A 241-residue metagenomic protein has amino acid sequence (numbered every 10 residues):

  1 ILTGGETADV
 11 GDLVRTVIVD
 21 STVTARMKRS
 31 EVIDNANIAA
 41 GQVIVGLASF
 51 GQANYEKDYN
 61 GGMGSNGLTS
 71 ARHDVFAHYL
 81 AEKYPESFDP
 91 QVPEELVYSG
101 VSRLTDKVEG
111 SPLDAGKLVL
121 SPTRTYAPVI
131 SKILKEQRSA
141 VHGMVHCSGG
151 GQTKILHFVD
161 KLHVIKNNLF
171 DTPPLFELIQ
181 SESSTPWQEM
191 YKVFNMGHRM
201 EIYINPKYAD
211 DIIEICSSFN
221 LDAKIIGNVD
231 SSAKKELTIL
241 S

Functional and structural regions predicted by a protein language model:
I1-S241: Helix-biased detector of long, well-ordered alpha-helical tracts
